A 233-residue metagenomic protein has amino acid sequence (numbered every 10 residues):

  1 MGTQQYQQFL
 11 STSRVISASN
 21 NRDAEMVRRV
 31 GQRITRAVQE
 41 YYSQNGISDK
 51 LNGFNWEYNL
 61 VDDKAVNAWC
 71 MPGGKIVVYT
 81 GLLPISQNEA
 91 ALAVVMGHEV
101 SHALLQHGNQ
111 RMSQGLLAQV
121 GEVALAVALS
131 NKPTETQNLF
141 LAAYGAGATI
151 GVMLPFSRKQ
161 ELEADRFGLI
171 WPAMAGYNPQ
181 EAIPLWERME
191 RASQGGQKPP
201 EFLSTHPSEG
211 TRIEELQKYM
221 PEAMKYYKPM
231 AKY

Functional and structural regions predicted by a protein language model:
M1-Y233: A Zn2+-metalloprotease active-site environment signal
